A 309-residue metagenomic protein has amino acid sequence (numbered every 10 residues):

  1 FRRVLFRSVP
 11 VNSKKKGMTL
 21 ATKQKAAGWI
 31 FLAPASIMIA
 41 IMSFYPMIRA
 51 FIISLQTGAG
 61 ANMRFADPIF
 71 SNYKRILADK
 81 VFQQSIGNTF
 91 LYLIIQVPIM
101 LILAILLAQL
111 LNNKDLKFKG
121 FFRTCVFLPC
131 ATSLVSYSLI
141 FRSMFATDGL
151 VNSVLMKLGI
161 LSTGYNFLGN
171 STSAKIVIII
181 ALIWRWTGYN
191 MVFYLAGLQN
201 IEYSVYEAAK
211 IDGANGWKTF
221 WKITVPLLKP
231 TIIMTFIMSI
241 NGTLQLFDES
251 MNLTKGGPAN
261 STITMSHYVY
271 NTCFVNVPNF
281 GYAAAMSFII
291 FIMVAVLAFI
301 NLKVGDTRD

Functional and structural regions predicted by a protein language model:
F1-L5: Short, small-residue-biased leader/transition segments that mark boundaries at the very start of proteins
V11-K16: Membrane-interfacial, low-structure loops and terminal tails that flank and connect transmembrane helices in multi-pass
K23-D309: A structural signal for multi-pass alpha-helical bundles of membrane permease subunits that mediate small-molecule
